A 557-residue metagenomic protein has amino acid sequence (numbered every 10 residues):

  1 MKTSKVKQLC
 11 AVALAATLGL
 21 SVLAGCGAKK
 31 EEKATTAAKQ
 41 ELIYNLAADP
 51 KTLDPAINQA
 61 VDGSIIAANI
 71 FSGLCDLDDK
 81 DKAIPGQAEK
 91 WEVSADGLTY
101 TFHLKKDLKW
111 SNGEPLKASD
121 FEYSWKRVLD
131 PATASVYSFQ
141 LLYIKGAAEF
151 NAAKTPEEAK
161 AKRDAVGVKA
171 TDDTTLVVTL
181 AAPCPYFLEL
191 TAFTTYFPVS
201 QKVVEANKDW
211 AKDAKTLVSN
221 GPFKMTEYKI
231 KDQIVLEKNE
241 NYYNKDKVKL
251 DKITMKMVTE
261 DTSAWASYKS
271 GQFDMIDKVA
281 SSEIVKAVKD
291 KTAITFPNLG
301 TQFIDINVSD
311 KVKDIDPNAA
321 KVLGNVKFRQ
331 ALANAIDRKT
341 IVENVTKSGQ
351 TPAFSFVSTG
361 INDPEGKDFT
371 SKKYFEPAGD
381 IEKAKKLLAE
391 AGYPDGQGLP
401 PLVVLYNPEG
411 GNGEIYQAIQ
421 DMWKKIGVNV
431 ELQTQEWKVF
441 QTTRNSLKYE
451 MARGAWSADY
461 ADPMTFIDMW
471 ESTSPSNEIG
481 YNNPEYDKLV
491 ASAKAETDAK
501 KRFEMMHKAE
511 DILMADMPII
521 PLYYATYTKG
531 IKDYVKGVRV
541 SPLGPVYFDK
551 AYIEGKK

Functional and structural regions predicted by a protein language model:
N45-A95, V218: N-terminal lobe/hinge region of extracytoplasmic solute-binding protein
E89-Q140, V177, A264-S267, K321-G324: Aromatic- and charge-enriched surface segment that lines or borders ligand/interaction sites
K117-S124, D173-T179, G221-P222, L250-K252 (+3 more regions): Alpha-helical secondary-structure segments
E122, R127-L129, V136-Q201: Surface-exposed binding/hinge segments that line and control ligand-binding clefts or catalytic entry sites
D173-T174, L180-V248, K252, S270: Gly/Pro-rich hinge or "lid" segments in bacterial periplasmic/extracellular proteins
N241-K286, N429: Ligand-site clamp/hinge motif
A335-E365, G411-Q420, Q441-K557: Detector for C-terminal structural segments
T351-E390, E409-N412: Structural transition elements
